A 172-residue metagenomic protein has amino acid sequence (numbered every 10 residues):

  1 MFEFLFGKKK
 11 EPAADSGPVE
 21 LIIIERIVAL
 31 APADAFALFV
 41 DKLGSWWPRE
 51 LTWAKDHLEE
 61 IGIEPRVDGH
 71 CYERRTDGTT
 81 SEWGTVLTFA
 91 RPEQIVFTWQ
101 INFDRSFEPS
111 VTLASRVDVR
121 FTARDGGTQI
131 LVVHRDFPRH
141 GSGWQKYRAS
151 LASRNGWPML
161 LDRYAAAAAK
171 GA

Functional and structural regions predicted by a protein language model:
M1-L58: Hydrophobic ligand-binding cavity/cleft-lining segments
F2-K9, D136-A172: A conserved amphipathic terminal alpha-helix motif
F4, I61-G62, T76-G127: Hydrophobic-ligand binding "helix-grip"
V19-I27, H70, S81, Q94 (+2 more regions): Intrinsic-disorder/low-complexity, polar/charged segments enriched in Ser/Thr/Lys/Arg/Asp/Glu/Gln
E25-A29, E64, Y72, T85 (+1 more regions): Generic structural detector for well-ordered beta-strands
A35-F39, C71, V86, F97 (+3 more regions): Hydrophobic pocket/interface hotspot
W53-G69, R74, E82: A solvent-exposed, acidic/Ser-Thr-rich amphipathic alpha-helical stretch
Q100-D104, V133-H140: Short, solvent-exposed aromatic-acidic interface loops
